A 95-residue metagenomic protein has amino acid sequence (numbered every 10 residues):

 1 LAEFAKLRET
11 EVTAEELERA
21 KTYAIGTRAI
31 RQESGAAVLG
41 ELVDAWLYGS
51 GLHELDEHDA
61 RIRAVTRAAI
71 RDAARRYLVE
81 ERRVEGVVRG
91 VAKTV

Functional and structural regions predicted by a protein language model:
L1-V95: Mature, solvent-exposed C-terminal subdomains and processed small-chain segments of exported/organellar
